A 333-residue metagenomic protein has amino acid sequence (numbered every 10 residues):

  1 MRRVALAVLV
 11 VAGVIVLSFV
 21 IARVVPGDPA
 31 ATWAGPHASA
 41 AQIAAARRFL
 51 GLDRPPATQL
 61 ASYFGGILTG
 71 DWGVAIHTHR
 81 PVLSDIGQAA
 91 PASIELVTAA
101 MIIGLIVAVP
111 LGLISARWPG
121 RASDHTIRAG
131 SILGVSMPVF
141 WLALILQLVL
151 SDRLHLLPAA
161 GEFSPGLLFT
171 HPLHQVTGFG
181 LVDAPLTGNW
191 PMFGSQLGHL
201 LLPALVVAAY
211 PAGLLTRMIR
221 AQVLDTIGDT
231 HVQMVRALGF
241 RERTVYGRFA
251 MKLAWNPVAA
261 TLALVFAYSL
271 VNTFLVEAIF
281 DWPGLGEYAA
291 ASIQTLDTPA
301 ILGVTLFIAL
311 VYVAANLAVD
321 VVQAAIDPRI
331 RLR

Functional and structural regions predicted by a protein language model:
M1-R2, L6, L111-L146: Cytoplasmic-entry segments and transmembrane alpha-helices of multi-pass inner-membrane transporters
V4, A46, P56-W72, V82 (+8 more regions): Hydrophobic alpha-helical segments of integral membrane proteins, encompassing both true transmembrane helices
V8-S18, A92, L96, Y312: Helix-terminus/capping and membrane-interface signal
V10-A61, L150-M192: Hydrophobic alpha-helical transmembrane segments of membrane transport/permease proteins and related membrane-embedded
A12-V16, G134-H155, T261-F266: Hydrophobic alpha-helical membrane-insertion segments
D53-V109: An internal, D/E-rich "acidic patch" concept
A90-S123, V139, H171-R333: Alpha-helical transmembrane segments of integral membrane proteins, especially multi-pass inner/plasma-membrane
